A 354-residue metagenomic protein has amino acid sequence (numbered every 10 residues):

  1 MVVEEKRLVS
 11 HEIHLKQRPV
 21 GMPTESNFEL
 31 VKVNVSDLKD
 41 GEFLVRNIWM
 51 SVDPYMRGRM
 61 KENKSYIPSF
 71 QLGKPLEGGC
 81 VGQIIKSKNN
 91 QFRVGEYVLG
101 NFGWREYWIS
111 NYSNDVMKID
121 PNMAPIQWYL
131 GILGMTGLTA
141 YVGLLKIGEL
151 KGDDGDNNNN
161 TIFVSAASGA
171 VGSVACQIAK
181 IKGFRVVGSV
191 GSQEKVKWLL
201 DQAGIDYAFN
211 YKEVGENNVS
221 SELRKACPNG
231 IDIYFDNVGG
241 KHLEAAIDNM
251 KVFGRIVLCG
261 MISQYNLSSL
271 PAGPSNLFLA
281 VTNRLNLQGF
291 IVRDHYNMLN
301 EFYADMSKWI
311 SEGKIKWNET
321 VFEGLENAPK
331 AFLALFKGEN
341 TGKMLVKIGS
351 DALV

Functional and structural regions predicted by a protein language model:
V2-S10, K314-V321, P329-V354: C-terminal capping/lid region of NAD(P)-dependent oxidoreductase domains
N34-V52, M60-W104: Glycine-rich beta-strand-centered segment in the early N-terminal region that forms part of a ligand/cofactor-binding
Q71, L76-Q83, Q91-A166: NAD(P)H dinucleotide-binding glycine-rich loop of Rossmann-like/cofactor-binding domains, especially the beta1-alpha1
E106, G191-D201, L270-L277: Short, glycine/polar-rich helix-capping loops at beta-to-alpha or helix-loop-helix junctions that flank or form
G137-L138, A166-C176, G239: Glycine-rich NAD(P) Rossmann-fold beta1-alpha1 loop
L150, C227, M250-K251: A generic alpha-to-beta junction signature in SAM-dependent methyltransferases
K180-A245, R293: Adenosine-nucleotide cofactor-binding segment
V238-I315, I348-V354: Glycine-rich phosphate-binding loop and adjacent beta-alpha segment of Rossmann(oid) nucleotide-cofactor-binding
